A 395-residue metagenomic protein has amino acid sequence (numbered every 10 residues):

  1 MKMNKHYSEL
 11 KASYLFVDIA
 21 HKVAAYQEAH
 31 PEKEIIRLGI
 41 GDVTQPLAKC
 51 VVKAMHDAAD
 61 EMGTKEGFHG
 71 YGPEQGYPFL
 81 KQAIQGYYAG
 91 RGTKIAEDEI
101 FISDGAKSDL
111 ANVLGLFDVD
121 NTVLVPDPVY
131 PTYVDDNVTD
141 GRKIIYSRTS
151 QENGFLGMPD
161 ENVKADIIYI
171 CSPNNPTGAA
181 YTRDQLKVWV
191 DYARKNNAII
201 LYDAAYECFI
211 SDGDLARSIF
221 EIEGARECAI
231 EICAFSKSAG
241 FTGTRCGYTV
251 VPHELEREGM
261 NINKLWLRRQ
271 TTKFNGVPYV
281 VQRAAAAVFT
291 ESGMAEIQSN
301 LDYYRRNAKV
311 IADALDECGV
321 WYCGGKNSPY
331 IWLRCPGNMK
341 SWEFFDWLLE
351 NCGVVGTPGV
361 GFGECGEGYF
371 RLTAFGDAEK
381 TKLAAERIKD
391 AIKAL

Functional and structural regions predicted by a protein language model:
K2-D104, N112, V288-E291, A394-L395: N-terminal small-domain helix-loop-helix segment of the aminotransferase-like
H30, D140, K195-N196, C318 (+2 more regions): Helix C-cap/helix->beta junction micro-motif
E66-A193, E207-I222: Conserved core of the PLP fold type I
G86, K94, L124, N338 (+2 more regions): PLP-dependent enzyme catalytic core of the Aspartate aminotransferase-like
V125, Y146, Y202, G356-P358: Hydrophobic residues in well-ordered beta-strands that form the structural core
I222-D302, K309, D313, K393: Conserved core segment of the aminotransferase class I/II
Q282, A286, L301-A312, Y322-C335 (+1 more regions): Conserved glycine-rich beta-strand-loop-beta hairpin in the small C-terminal domain of fold type I
